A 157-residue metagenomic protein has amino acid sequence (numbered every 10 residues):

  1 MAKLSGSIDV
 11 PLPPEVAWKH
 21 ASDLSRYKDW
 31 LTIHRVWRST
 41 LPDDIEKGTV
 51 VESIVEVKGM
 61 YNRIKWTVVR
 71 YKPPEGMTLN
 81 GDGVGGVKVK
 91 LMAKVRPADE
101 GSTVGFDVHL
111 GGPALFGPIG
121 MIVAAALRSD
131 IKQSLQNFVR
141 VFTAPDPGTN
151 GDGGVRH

Functional and structural regions predicted by a protein language model:
M1-E46, R156-H157: Hydrophobic ligand-binding cavity/cleft-lining segments
G6-I8, I64-R70, V89-P97: Hydrophobic/aromatic beta-strand elements that line small-molecule binding cavities or substrate pockets in beta-rich
E15-W18, K132, Q136: Amphipathic alpha-helical segments that line or abut small-molecule/effector binding pockets and mediate allosteric
R38-G85, T103, Q133-H157: Glycine-rich portal/gate segments that line the openings of hydrophobic small-molecule binding cavities
N80-Q133, T149-G151: Beta-strand/loop substructures that line and gate deep hydrophobic ligand-binding cavities in soluble
